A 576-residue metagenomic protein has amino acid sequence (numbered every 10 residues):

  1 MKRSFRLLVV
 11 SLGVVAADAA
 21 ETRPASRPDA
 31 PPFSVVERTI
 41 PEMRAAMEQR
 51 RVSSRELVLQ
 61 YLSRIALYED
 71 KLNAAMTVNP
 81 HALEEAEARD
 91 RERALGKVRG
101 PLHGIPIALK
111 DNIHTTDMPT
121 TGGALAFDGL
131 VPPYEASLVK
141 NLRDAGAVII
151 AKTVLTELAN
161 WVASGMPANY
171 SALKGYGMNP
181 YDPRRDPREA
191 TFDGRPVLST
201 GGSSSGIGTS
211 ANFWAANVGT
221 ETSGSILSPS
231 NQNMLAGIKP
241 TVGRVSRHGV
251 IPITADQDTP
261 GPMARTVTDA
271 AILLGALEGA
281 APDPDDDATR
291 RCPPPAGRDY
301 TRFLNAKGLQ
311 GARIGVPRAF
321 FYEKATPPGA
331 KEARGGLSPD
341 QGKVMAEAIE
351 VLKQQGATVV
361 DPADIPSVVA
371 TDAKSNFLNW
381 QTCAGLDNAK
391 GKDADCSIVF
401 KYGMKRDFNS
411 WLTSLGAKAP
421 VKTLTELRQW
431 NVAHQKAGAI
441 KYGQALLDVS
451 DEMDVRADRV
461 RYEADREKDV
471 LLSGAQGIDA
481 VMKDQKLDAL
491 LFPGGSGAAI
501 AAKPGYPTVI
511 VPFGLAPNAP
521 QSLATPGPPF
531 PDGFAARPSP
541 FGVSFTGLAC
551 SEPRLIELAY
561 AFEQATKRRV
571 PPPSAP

Functional and structural regions predicted by a protein language model:
R6-V15: Bacterial N-terminal signal peptides
R23-S223, Q232, T241-V242, P260 (+8 more regions): Gly/Ser-rich catalytic/binding loops embedded in alpha/beta enzyme cores
R50, G104, D144, W214 (+4 more regions): Glycine-rich, small-residue loops and helix-cap segments that act as flexible hinges at active-site edges
V58, E87, D299-N305, G335-I365 (+4 more regions): Acyltransferase
H103-L125, F303, G308-A330, W380-G474 (+1 more regions): Short helix-loop capping/hinge segments that flank enzyme active sites or metal/cofactor-binding pockets
S164-P196, A288-P295, A325-D340, S367-C396 (+1 more regions): Surface-exposed intrinsically disordered loops and tails
S171, G175-G177, I226, Q232-I251 (+1 more regions): Flexible glycine/proline-rich, aromatic-decorated loop/lid segments
K239-K343, P366-V369, D387, A433 (+1 more regions): A short helix-breaking turn/cap at a secondary-structure junction
